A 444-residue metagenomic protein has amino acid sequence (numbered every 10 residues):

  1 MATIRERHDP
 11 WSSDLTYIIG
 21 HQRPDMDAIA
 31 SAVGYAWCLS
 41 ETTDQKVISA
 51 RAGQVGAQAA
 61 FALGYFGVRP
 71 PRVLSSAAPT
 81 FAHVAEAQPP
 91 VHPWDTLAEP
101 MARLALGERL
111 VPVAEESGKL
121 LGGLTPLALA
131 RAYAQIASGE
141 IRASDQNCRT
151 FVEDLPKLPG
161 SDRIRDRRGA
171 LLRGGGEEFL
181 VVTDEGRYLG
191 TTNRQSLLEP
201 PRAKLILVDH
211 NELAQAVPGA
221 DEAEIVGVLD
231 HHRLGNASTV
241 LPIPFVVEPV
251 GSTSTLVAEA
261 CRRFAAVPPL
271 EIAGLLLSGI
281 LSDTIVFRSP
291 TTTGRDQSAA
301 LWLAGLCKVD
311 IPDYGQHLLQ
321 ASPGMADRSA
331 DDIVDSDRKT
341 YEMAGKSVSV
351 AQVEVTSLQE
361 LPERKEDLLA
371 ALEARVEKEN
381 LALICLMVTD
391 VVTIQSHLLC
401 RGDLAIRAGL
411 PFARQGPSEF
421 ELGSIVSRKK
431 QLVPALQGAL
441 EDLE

Functional and structural regions predicted by a protein language model:
A2-I18, Q22-R23, V33-S40, Q58 (+8 more regions): A structured phosphate/pyrophosphate-recognition subdomain
A2-T16, H21-Q22, A32, D44-K46 (+6 more regions): Gly/His-enriched, cation/cofactor- and phosphate-binding structural elements
I48-G53, V228-L229: Short internal beta-strands
A60-A87, R407-G409, R414-E419: A glycine-rich helix N-cap at a beta->alpha junction
V68-S75, E199-G251, L256-A266: Active-site cofactor/cluster-binding pocket
R69-A87, M101, T125-E177, D184 (+1 more regions): Tandem CBS (Bateman) regulatory domains
P93-P100, R109-A114, P159-R163, E444: Extended secretory-pathway segments flanking transmembrane helices
A114-E116, V182-T183: Short, acidic, Ser/Thr-enriched surface-loop or helix-capping motifs
